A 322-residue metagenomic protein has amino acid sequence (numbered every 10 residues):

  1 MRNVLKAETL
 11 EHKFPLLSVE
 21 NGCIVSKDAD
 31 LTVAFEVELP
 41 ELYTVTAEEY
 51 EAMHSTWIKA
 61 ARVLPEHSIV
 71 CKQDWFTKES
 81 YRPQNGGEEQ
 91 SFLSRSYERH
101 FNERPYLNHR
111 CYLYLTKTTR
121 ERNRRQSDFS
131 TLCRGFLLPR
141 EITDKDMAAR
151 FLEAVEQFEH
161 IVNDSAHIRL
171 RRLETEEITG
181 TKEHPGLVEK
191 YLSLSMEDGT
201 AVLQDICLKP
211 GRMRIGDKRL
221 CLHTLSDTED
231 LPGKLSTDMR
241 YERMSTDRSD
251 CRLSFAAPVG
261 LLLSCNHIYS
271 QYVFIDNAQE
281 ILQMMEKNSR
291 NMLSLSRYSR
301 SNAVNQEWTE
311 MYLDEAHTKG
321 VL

Functional and structural regions predicted by a protein language model:
M1-L322: Extended, folded cores of ATP/NTP-driven motor/assembly subunits in large transport and secretion machines
